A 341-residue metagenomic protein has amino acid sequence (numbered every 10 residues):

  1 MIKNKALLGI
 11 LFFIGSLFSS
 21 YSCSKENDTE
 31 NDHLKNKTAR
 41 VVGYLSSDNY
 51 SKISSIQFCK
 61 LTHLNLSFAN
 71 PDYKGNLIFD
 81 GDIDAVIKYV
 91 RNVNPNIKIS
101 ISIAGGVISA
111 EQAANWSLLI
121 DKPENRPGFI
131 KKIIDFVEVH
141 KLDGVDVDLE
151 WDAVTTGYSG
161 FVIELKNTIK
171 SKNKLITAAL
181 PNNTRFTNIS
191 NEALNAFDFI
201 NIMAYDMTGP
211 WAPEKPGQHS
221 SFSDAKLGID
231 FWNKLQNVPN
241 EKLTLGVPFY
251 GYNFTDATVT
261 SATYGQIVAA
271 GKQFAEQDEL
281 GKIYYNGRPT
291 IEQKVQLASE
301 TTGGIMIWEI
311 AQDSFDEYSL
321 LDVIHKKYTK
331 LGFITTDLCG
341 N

Functional and structural regions predicted by a protein language model:
M1-L8: Bacterial N-terminal signal peptides that target proteins for export
G9-L17: Bacterial N-terminal signal peptides
S16-A39: Bacterial Sec-dependent N-terminal signal peptides
N31-I133, V137, P216-D224, D230 (+1 more regions): Glycan-recognition patch characteristic of GH18 chitinases/ENGases and related GlcNAc/peptidoglycan-binding proteins
V42, Y73-A85, K131, W151-K272 (+1 more regions): Substrate-binding surface in catalytic domains of secreted glycosidases
L64, I101, V147, I200 (+3 more regions): Conserved, mostly hydrophobic/aromatic
K122-V145, F161, N188-A193: An active-site-proximal structural segment forming one wall of the substrate-binding cleft that immediately precedes
P248-Y252, D256-L320, I324, T336: Substrate-binding cleft of secreted/luminal carbohydrate-active enzymes
